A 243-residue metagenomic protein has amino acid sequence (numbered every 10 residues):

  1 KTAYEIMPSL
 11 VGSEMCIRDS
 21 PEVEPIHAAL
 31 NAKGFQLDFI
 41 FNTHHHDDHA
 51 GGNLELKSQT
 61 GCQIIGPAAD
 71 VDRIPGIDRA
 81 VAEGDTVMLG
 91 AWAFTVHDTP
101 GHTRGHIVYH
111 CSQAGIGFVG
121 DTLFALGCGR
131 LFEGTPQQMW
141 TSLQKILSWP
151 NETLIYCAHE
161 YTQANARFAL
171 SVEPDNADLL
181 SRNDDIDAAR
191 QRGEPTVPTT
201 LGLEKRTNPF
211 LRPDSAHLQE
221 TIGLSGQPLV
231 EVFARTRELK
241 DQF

Functional and structural regions predicted by a protein language model:
K1-G12, I17: Single conserved hydrophobic/aromatic residue that forms the stacking wall/gate of nucleotide- or nucleobase-binding
S13, L89-G90, Y109-Q113: Active-site beta-strand termini and strand-to-loop segments that position acidic
D19, H44, L56, V81 (+5 more regions): Divalent metal-coordination and catalytic microenvironments
S20-P21, H45, A69-D70, H102-T103 (+4 more regions): Active-site metal-binding loops of divalent metal-dependent hydrolases
E22-D98, G115, R182-D185: Active-site HxH/HxHxD metal-binding segment of metal-dependent hydrolases
I65-G66, F118-V119, C157: Hydrophobic residues in well-ordered beta-strands that form the structural core
G127-T153: Active-site-adjacent loop/tail segments of enzyme domains
Q144-L154, Q163-F243: Accessory terminal helices/loops
